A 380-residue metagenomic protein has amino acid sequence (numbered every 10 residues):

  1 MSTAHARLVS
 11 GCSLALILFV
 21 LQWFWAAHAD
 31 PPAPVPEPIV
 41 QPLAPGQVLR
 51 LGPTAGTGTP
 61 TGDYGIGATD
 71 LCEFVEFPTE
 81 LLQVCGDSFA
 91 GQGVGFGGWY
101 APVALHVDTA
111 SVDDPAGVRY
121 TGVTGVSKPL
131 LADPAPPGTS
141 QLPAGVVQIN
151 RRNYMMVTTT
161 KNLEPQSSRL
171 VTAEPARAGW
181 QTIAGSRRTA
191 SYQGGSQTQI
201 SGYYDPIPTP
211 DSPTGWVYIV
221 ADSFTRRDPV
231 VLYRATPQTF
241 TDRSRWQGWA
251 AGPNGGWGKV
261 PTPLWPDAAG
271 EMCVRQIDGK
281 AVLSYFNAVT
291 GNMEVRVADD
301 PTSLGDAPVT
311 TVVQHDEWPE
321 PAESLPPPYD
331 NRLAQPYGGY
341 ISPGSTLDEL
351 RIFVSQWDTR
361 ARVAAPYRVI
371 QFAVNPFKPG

Functional and structural regions predicted by a protein language model:
M1-L14: N-terminal export and membrane-targeting signals
V9-S10, D70, Q83: Secreted/extracellular small peptides and ectodomain modules produced from precursors
F19-P38: C-terminal region of N-terminal signal peptides and the immediate post-cleavage residues of exported proteins
A33-Y64, E76-P137, Q148-G195, S212-A269 (+3 more regions): Beta-rich carbohydrate-recognition and catalytic domains
D70-E73, K128-V147, S196-I207, G270-C273 (+1 more regions): Beta-propeller and closely related beta-sheet repeat lectin domains
L333: Short glycine-biased active-site loop of nucleotidyltransferases that positions the nucleotide triphosphate and helps
R351: Substrate-binding cleft of secreted/luminal carbohydrate-active enzymes
